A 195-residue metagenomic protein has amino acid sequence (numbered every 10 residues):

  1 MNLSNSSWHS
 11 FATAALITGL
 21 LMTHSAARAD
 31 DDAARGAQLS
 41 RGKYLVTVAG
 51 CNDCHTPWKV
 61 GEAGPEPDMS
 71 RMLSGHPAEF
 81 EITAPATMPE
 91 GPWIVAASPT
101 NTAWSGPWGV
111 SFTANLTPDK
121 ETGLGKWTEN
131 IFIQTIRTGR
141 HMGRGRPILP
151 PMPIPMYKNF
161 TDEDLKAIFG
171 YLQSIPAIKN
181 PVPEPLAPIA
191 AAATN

Functional and structural regions predicted by a protein language model:
N2-A14: Bacterial N-terminal signal peptides that target proteins for export
A12-T23: Bacterial N-terminal signal peptides
A27-T47, V60-G61, T122: Electrostatic cytochrome c docking/interface patches
R35, T47, D53-R71: Near-N-terminal "mature-domain entry" segment
G42, V48-W58, F132, I168 (+1 more regions): The canonical Cys-X-X-Cys-His
D53-T56, G145-L149, K179-L186: Surface-exposed patches in mature extracellular/periplasmic domains of secreted proteins
V60-Q134, I148-T161, A191-N195: Gly/Gly-Pro-rich "capping" loops immediately C-terminal to redox-active cysteine motifs in periplasmic/lumenal
K126-M142, I154-P183: C-terminal capping alpha-helices of c-type cytochrome domains
